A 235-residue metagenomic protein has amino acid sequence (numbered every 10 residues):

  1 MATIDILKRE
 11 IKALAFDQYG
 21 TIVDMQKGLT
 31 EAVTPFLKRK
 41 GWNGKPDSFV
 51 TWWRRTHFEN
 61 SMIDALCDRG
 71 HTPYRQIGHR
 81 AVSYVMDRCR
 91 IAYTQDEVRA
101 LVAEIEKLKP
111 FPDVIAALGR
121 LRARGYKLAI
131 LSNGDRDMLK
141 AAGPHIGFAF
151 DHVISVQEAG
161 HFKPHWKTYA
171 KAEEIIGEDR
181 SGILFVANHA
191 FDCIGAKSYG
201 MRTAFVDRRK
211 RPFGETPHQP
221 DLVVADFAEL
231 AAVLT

Functional and structural regions predicted by a protein language model:
M1-L14, I115, G119, L131 (+1 more regions): Asp-based, Mg2+/Mn2+-dependent phosphohydrolase catalytic module
A2-R55, R88: Active-site neighborhood of HAD-like aspartate-dependent phosphohydrolases
E31-P35, W52, R80-Y84, A100 (+5 more regions): Alpha-helical elements of Rossmann-like donor-binding domains used by nucleotide-donor carbohydrate transfer enzymes
K38-P46, R88-Y93, I146-A149, G177-E178: Short helix-capping segments at alpha-helix termini
W52-R99: A metal-dependent, Asp-based hydrolase signature
I91, F111, Y126, M201: Short phosphate-binding/catalytic loops that engage adenosine nucleotides
A100-K107: Surface-exposed cleft-lining segments at the edges of enzyme active sites
